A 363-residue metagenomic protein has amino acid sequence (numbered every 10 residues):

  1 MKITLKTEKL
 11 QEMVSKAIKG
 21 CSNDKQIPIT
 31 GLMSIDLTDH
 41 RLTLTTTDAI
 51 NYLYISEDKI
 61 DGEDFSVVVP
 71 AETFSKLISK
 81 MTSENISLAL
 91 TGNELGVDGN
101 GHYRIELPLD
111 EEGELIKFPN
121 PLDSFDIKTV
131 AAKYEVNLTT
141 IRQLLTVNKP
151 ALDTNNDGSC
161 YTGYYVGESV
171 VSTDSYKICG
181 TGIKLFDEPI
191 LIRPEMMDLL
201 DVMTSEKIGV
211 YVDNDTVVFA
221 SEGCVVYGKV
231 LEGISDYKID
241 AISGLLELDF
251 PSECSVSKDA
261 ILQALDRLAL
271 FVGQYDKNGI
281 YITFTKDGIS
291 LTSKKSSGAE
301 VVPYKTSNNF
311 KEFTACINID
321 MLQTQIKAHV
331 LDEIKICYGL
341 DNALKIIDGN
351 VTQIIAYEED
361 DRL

Functional and structural regions predicted by a protein language model:
M1-L363: Structural preference for solvent-exposed beta-strand-turn elements and adjacent flexible terminal/loop segments within
